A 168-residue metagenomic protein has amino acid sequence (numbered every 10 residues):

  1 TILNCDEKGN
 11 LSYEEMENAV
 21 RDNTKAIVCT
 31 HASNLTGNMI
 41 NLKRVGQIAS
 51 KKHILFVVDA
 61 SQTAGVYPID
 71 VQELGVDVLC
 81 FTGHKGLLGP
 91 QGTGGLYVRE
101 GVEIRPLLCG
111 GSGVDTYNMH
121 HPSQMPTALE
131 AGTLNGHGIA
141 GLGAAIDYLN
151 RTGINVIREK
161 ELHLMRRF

Functional and structural regions predicted by a protein language model:
T1-F168: Pyridoxal 5′-phosphate
